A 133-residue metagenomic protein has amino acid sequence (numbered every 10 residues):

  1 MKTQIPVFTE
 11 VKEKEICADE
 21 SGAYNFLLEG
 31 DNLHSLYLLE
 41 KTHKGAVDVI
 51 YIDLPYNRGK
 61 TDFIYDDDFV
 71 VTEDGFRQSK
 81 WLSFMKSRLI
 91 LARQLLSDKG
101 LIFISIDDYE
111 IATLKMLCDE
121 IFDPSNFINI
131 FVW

Functional and structural regions predicted by a protein language model:
M1-Y51, G59-Q78, S87: DnaQ-like (DEDDh/DEDDy) 3′-5′ exonuclease domain used for proofreading and 3′-end trimming on nucleic acids
H34, Y56, E110: Short, glycine/acidic-enriched loop or turn micro-motifs at the edges of active sites
I50-N57, F103-D107: Generic beta-strand/beta-sheet core signal
Y51, F131-V132: Residues embedded in well-ordered beta-strands within globular domains across many folds
Q78-F131: Conserved Class I SAM-dependent methyltransferase catalytic core
